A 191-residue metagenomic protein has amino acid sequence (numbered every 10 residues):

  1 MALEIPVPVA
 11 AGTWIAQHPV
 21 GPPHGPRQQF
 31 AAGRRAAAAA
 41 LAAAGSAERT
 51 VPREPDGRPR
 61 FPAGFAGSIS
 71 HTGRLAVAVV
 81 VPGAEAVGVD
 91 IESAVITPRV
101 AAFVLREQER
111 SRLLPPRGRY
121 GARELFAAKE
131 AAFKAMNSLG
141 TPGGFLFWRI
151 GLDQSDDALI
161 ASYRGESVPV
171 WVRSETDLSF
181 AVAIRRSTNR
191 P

Functional and structural regions predicted by a protein language model:
M1-P191: Core catalytic alpha/beta fold that binds nucleotide/phospho-ligands
